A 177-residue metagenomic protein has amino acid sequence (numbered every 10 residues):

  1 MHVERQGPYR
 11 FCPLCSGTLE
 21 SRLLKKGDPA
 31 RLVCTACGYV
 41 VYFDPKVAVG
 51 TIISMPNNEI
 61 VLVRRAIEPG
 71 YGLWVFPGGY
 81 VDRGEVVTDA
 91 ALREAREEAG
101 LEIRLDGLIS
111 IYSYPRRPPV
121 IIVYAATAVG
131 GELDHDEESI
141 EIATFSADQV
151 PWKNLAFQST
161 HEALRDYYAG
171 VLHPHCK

Functional and structural regions predicted by a protein language model:
M1-Y9, D166-K177: A broadly conserved sequence feature marking short terminus-proximal activation segments in nucleic acid-centric
H2, S54-E97: Conserved Nudix-box catalytic region and its N-terminal flanking loop in Nudix hydrolases and closely related
E4-T51: Acidic, metal-coordinating catalytic segment for phosphate/diphosphate chemistry, firing primarily on the Nudix
S21-L23, E102-I109: A short coil-to-beta-strand element that immediately follows conserved catalytic motifs
D44, Y112-L133, A143, A163 (+1 more regions): Active-site-adjacent beta-strand/loop module that shapes the phosphate/pyrophosphate-binding cleft
V47-V49, N58, V120-I122, I140: Change "...and in nucleic-acid phosphodiester-cleaving endonucleases..." to "...and in nucleic-acid processing enzymes
I53-S54, L62, A126, T144: Conserved hydrophobic "DFG−1" position in protein kinase catalytic cores
H135-L164: NUDIX/MutT-family hydrolases
